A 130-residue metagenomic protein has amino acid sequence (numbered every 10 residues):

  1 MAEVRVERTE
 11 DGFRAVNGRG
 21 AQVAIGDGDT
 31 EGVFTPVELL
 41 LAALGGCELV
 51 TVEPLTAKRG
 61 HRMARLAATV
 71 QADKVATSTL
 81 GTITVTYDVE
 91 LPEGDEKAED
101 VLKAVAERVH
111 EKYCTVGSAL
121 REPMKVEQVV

Functional and structural regions predicted by a protein language model:
M1-A42, V50-V130: Extended beta-strand/beta-hairpin segments
